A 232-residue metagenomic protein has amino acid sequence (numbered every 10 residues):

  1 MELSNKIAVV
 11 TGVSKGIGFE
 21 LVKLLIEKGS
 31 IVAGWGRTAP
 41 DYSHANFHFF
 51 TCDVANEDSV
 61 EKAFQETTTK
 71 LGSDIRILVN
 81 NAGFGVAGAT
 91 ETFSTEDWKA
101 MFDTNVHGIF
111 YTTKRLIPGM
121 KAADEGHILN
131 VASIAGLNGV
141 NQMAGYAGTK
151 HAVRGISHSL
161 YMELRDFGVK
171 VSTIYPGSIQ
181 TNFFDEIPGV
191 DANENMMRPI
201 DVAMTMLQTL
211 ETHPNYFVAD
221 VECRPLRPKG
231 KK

Functional and structural regions predicted by a protein language model:
I7, S14-K15: Conserved glycine-rich cofactor-binding loop
C52-K62, T95: The beta1-alpha1 cofactor-binding region of Rossmann-like NAD(H)/NADP(H)-dependent oxidoreductases
A89-T90, D97-K99: Substrate-binding pocket helix/loop in short-chain dehydrogenase/reductase
E91, V140-A144: Active-site loop immediately N-terminal to the catalytic Tyr-X3-Lys motif of short-chain dehydrogenase/reductase
T113, T149: Active-site helix of classical SDR
S133: Residue(s) in the substrate-gating loop at a strand-loop-helix junction that position the organic substrate next
F167-V169, T173, T181, D191-K231: C-terminal helical subdomain
